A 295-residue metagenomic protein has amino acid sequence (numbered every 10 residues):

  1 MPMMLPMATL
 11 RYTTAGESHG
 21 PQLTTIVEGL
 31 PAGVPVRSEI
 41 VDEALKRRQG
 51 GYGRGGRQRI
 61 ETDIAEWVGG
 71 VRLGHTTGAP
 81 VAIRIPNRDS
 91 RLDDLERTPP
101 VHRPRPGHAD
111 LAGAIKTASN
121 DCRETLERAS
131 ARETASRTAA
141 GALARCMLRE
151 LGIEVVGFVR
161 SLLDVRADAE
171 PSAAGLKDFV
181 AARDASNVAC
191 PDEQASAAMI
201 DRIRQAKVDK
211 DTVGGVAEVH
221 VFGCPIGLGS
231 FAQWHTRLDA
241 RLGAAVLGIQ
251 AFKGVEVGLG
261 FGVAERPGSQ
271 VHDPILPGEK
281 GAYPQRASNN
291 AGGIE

Functional and structural regions predicted by a protein language model:
P2-E295: Generic N-terminal targeting/processing segments that precede catalytic cores or assembly contacts
